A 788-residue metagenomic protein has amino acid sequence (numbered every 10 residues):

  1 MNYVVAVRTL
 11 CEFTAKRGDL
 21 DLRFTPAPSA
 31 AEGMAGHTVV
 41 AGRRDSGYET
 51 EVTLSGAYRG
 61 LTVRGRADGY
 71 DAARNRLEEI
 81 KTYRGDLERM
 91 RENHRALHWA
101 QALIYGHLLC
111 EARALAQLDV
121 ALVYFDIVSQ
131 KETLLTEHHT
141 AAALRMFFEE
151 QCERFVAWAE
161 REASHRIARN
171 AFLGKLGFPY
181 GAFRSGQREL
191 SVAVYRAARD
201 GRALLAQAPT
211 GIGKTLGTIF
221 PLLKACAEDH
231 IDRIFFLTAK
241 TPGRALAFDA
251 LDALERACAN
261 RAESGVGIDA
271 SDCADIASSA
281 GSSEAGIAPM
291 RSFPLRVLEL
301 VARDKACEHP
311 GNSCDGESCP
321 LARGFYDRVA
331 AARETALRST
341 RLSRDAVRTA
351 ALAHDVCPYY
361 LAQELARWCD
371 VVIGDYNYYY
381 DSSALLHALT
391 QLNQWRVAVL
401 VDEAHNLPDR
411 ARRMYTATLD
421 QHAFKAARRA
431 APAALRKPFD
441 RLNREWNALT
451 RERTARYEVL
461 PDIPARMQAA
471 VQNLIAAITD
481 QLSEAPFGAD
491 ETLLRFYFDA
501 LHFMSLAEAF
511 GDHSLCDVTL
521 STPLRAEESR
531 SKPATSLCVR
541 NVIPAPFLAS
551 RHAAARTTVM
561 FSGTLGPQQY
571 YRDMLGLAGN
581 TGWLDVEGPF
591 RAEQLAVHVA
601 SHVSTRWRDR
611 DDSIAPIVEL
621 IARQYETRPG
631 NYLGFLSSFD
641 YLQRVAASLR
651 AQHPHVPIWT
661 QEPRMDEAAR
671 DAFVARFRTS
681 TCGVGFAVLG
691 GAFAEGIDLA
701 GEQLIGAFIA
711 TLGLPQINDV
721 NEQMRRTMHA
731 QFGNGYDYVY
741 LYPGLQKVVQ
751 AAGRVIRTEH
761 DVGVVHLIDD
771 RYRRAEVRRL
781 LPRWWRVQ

Functional and structural regions predicted by a protein language model:
M1-N75, A100: Metal-dependent nuclease catalytic cores that hydrolyze phosphodiester bonds in DNA/RNA, characterized by
L54-R145: Mg2+/Mn2+-dependent nuclease catalytic core
S164-Q207: Conserved pre-motif I regulatory segment
N170-L173, G177, H230-V372, N377-Y380 (+3 more regions): A substrate-engagement module of RecA-like helicase motors
R199-P221: Walker A/P-loop
A245, D249, H354-V371, Y376-A477 (+1 more regions): Signature of the SF2 helicase/ATPase Hel1-core->accessory helical subdomain module
V347-V372, S382-T390, D480-S604, D612-E619 (+2 more regions): A contiguous, basic/glycine-rich beta-loop/short-helix subdomain that forms a polymer-engagement track
S601-D612, P663-R771: Conserved RecA-like P-loop NTPase helicase motor core
